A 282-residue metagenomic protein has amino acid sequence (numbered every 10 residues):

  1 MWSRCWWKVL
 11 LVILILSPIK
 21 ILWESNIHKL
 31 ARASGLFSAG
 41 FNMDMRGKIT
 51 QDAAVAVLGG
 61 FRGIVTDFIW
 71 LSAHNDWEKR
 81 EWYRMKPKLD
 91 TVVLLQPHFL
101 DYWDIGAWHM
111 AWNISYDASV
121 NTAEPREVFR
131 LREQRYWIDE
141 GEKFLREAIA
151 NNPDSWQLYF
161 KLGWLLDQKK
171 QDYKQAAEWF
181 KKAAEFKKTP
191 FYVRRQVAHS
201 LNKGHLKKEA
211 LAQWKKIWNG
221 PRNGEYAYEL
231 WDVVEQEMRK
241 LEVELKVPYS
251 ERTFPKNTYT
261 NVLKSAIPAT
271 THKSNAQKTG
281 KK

Functional and structural regions predicted by a protein language model:
C5-E24: Hydrophobic membrane-insertion alpha-helices, especially the h-region of bacterial N-terminal signal peptides
K8-V9, S25, K181, K216 (+2 more regions): Intrinsic disorder/low-complexity segments enriched in polar/charged and small flexible residues
S25-S155, F160-K169, Y173-E185, R195-Q196 (+2 more regions): Short coil/linker segments at helix-helix boundaries
S200, K208-K282: Terminal, low-structured helical/coil segments at or just beyond the last alpha-helical repeat
